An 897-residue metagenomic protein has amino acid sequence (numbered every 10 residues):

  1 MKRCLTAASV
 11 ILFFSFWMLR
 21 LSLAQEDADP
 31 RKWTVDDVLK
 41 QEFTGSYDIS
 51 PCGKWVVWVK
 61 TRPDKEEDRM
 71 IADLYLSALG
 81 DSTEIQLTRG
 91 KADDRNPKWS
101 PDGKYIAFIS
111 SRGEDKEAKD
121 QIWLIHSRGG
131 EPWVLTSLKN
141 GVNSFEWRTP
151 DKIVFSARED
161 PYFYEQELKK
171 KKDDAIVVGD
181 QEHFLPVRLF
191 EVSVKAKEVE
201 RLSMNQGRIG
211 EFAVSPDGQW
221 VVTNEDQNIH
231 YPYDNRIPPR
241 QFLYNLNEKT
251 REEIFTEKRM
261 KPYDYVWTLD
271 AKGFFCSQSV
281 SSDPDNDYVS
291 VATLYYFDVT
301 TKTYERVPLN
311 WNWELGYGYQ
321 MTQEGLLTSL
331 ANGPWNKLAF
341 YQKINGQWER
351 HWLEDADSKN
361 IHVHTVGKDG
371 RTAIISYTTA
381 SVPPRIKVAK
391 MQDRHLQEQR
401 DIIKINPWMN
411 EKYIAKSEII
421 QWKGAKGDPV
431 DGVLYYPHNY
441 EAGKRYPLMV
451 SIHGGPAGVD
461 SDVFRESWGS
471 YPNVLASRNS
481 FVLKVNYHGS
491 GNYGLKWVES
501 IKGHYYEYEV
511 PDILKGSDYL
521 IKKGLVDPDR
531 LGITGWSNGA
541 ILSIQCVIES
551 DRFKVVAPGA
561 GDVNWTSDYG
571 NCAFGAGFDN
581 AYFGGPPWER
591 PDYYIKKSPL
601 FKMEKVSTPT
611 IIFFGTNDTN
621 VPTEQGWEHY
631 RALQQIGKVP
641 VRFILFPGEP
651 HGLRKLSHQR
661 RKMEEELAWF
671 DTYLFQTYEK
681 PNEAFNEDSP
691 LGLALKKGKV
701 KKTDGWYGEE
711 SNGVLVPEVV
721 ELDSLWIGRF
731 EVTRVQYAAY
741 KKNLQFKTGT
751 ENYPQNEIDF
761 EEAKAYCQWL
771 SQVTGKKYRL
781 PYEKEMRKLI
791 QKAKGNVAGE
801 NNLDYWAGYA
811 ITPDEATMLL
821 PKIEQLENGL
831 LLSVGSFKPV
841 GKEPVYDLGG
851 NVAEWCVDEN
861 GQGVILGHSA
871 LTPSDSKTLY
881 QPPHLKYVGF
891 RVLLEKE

Functional and structural regions predicted by a protein language model:
F43, K60-D73, T88-R95, A107-W123 (+13 more regions): A flexible loop/linker signature enriched in serine peptidases of the S9 family
S46-D48, V154-S156, F163-E165, E182-L189 (+5 more regions): Non-catalytic accessory segments flanking enzyme active sites
P51-C52, P101-D102, R148-T149, P216-D217 (+3 more regions): Residue-level detector of Asp-centered blade-edge/turn motifs that repeat once per structural unit in beta-propeller
V56, G103-I106, I153, V221 (+3 more regions): Hydrophobic beta-strand positions that form the internal "hydrophobic ladder" of WD40/Gbeta-like beta-propeller blades
I405-K523, D527-D529, W536: Cap/lid segment of the alpha/beta-hydrolase catalytic domain
Y471-V474, K484-L693: Active-site-proximal cap/loop segments of hydrolase catalytic domains
K702-K747, E751-E762, Q768, G850: A short glycine-rich, aromatic-capped structural motif
G749-N752, F760, K764-K886: Functional-site microenvironments in short loops/helix caps that host divalent-cation chemistry
